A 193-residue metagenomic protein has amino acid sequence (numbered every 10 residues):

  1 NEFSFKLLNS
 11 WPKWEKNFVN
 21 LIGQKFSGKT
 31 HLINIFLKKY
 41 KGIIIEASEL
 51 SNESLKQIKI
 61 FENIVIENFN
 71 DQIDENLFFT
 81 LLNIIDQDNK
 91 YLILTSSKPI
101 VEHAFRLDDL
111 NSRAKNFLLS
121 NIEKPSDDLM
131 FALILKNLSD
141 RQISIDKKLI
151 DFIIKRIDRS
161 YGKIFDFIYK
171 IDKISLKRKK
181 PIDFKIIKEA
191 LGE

Functional and structural regions predicted by a protein language model:
N1-N9: N-terminal pre-Walker A segment at the start of P-loop NTPase domains
K16-L32: Walker A/P-loop nucleotide-binding motif
Q57-F78, D88-S97: Conserved P-loop NTPase "ATPase switch" module shared by AAA+ and STAND
L81-D109: Sensor-1/coupling segment of RecA-like P-loop NTPase cores
F117-L129: Conserved AAA+ ATPase "SRH/arginine-finger" region at the nucleotide-binding site
A132-S144: Conserved AAA+ ATPase "sensor/coupling" helix adjacent to the nucleotide-binding pocket
S144-I157: Short conserved motifs of the RecA-like P-loop NTPase core
I157-I171: The conserved phosphate-sensing helix
